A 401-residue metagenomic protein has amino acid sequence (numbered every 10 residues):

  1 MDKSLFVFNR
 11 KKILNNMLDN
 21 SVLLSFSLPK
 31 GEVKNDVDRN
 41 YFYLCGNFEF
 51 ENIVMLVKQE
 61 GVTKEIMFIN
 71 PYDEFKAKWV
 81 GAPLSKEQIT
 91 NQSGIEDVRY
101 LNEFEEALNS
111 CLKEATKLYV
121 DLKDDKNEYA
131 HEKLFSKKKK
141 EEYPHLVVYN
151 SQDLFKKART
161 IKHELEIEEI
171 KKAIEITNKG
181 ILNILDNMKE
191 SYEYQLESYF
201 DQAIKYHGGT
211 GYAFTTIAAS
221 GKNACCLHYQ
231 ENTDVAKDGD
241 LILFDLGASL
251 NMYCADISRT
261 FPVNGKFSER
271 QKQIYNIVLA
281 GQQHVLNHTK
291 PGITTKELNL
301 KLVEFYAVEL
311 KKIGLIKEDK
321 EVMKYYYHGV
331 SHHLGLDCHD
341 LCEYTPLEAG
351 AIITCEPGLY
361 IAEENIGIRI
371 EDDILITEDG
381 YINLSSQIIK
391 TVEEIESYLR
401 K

Functional and structural regions predicted by a protein language model:
M1-K401: Active-site neighborhoods and metal-handling regions in enzymes and metal-associated proteins
